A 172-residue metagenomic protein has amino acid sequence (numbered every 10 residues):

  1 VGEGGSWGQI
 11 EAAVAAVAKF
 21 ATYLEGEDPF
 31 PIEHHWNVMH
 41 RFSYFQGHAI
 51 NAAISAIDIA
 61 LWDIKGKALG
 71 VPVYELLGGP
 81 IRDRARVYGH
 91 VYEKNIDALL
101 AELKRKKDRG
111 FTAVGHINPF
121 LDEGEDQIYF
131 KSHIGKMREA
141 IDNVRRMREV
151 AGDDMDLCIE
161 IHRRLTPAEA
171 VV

Functional and structural regions predicted by a protein language model:
G2-L69: Metal- or metallocofactor-binding catalytic centers and their adjacent structured scaffolds across diverse enzyme
G26, V71, G79, D153-D154: Short, well-ordered coil loops that connect the C-terminus of an alpha-helix to the N-terminus of a beta-strand
P29, H48, Y74, D156-L157: Secondary-structure boundary/capping residues
D58-K94, A98, R109: Glycine-rich, aromatic-flanked loop segments that form ligand/cofactor-binding clefts across common enzyme folds
R84-V172: Metal-dependent enolase-superfamily TIM-barrel catalytic cores that perform enediolate-based chemistry
